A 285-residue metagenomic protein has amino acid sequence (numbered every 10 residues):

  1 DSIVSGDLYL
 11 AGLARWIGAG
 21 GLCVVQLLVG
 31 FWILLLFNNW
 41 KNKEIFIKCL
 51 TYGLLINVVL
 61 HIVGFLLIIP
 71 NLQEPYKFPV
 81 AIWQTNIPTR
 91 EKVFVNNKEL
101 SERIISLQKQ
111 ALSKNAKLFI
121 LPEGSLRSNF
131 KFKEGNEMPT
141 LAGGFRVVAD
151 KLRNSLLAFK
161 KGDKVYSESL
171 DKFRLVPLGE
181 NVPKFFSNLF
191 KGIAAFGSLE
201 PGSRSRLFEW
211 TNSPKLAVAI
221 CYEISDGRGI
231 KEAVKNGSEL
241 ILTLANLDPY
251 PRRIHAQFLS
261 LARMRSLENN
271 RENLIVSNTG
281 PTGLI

Functional and structural regions predicted by a protein language model:
D1-N71, P251-R252, A262-R265, E272-T282: Membrane-embedded alpha-helical bundles of multi-pass enzymes that act on lipidic or dolichyl-linked glycan substrates
I68-I285: Soluble catalytic domains of enzymes that build or remodel membrane lipids, polysaccharides, and related
